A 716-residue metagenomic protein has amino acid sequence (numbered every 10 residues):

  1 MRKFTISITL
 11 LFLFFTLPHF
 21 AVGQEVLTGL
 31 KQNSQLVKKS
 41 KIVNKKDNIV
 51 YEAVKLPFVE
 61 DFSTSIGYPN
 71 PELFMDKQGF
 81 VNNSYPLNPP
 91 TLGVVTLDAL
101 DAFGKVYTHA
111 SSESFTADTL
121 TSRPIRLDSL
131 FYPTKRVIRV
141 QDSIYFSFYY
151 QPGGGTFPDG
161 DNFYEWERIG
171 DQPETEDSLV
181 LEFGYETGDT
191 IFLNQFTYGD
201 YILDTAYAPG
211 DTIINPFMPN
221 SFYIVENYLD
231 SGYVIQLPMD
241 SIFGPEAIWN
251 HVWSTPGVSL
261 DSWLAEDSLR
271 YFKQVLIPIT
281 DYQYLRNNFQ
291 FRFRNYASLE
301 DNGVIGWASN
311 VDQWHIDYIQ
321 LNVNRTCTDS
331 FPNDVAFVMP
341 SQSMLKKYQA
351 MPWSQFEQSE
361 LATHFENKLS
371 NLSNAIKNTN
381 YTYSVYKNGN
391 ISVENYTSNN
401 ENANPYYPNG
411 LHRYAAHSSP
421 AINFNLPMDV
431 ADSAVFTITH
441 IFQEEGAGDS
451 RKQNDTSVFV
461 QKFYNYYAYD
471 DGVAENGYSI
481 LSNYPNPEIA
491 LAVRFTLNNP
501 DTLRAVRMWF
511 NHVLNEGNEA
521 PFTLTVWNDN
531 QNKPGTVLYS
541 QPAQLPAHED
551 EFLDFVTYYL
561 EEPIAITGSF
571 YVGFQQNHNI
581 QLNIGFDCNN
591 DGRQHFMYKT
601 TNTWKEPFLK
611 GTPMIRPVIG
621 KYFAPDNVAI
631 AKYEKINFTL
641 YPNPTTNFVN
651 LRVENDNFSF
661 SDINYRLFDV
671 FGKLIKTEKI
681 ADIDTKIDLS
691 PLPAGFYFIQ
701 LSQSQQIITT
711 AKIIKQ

Functional and structural regions predicted by a protein language model:
M1-L30, V311, Q320-V323, V628-I630 (+5 more regions): Bacterial Sec-dependent N-terminal signal peptides
V22-I391: Beta-sandwich/jellyroll recognition modules and their flexible linkers
E266, R270, E516-Q594: Aromatic- and Gly/Pro-enriched, solvent-exposed loop/edge beta-strand patches characteristic of beta-rich domains
K273-I277, I422, D554-Y558, I683-I687: Short strand-edge motifs at loop-to-beta-strand transitions and within beta-strands of extracellular beta-rich domains
V311-Y318, F574-P625: Short, surface-exposed beta-strand/loop patches at domain edges that form aromatic-rich interfacial subsites
W314-R325, G446-N483, I713: Short beta-strand elements
C327-L345, Y466-L491, T612-Y641, R652-F658: Residue-level detector of functionally pivotal "anchor" positions at catalytic/ligand-binding pockets or at interdomain
F522, N528, E634-Y641, T645-Q716: C-terminal outer-membrane/trafficking sorting elements
